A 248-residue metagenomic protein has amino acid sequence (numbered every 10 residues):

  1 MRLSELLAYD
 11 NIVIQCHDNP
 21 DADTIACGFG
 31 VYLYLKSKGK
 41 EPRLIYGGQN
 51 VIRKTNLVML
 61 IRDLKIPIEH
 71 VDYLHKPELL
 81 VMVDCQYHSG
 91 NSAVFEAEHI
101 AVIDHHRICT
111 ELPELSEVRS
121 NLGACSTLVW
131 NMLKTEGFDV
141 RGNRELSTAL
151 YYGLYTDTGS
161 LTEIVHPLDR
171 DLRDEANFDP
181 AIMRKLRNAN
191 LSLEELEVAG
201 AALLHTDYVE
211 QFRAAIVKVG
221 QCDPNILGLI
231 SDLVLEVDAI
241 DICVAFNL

Functional and structural regions predicted by a protein language model:
R2-N19, F29-S37, T110-L248: A structured phosphate/pyrophosphate-recognition subdomain
Y9-H75: Anionic-ligand anchoring segments at beta-strand to alpha-helix junctions in alpha/beta enzyme folds, i.e., glycine
N11, E41-R43, L79, E98-H99 (+1 more regions): Residues at the starts of beta-strands that form the adenosine-phosphate
C16-D18, G48, L64, V83-Q86 (+4 more regions): Fold-independent oxyanion-binding glycine-rich loops and adjacent beta-strand/coil segments at enzyme active sites
T24-C27, A93, G228: Short, glycine/acidic-enriched capping/hinge loops at junctions between secondary-structure elements
V51-I52, H88, I103, L161 (+1 more regions): Active-site environment of divalent metal-dependent phosphoester hydrolases
M59-L115: Active-site cofactor/cluster-binding pocket
